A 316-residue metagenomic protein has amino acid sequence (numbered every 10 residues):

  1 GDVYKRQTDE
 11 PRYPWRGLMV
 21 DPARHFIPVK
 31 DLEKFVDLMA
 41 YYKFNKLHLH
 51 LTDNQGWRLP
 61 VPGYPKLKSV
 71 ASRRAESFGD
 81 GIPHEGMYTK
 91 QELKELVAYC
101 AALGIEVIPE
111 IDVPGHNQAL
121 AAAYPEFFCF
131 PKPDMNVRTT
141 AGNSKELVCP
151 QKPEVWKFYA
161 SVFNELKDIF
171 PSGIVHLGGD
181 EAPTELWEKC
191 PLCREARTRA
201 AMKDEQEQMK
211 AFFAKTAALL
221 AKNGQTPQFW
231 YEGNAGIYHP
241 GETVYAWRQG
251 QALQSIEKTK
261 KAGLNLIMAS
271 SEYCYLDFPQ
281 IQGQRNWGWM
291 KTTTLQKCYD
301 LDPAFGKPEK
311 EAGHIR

Functional and structural regions predicted by a protein language model:
G1-Y4: Short, small-residue-biased leader/transition segments that mark boundaries at the very start of proteins
R6-A23: N-terminal small/glycine-rich loop or linker at the start of catalytic domains across soluble metabolic enzymes
L18, M39, V107, L177 (+2 more regions): Conserved, mostly hydrophobic/aromatic
D21-N54: A conserved hydrophobic secondary-structure block that centers on an alpha-helix together with its immediately flanking
A23, T52-G56, D112-H116, D180-A182 (+3 more regions): Active-site beta-loop-alpha junctions enriched in small/polar residues
Q55-A102, N117-K157, E185-E207: Aromatic- and acidic-residue-enriched carbohydrate-binding clefts of CAZyme catalytic domains
R138-T139, N143-P240, Q249-A252: Active-site neighborhood of glycoside hydrolase catalytic domains
P227-E232, I237-E242, Q249-R316: Flexible, acidic glycine-rich loops studded with aromatic residues
